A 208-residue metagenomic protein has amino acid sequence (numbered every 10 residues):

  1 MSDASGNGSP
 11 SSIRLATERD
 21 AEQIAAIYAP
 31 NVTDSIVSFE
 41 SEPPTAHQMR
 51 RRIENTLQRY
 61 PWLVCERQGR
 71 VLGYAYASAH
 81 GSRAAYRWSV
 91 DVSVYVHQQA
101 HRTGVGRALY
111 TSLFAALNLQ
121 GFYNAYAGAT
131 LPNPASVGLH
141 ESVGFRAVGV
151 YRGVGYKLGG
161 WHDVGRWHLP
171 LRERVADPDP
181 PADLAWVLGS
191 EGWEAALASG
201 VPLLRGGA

Functional and structural regions predicted by a protein language model:
S12-A26: A short beta-loop-alpha structural element at the N-terminal edge of CoA-dependent acyl/N-acetyltransferase catalytic
A25-R52: Conserved GNAT-fold acetyl-CoA-binding loop/helix
P43-Q99, Y110-T111, P170-L171, G207-A208: Acetyl-CoA-dependent GNAT
Y76, Y126-A129, E141, R146-D163 (+2 more regions): Conserved catalytic-core motifs of GNAT/GCN5-like acyltransferases
R102-A115, A135-S142: Conserved acetyl-CoA-binding loop-helix of GNAT-fold acetyltransferases
G104-G106, V175-W186: Short, charged, solvent-exposed linker or helix-capping segments at domain edges/interfaces that act as flexible hinges
L117-A129: Conserved GNAT acetyl-CoA-binding A-motif
P180-A208: Short, cationic low-complexity segments
